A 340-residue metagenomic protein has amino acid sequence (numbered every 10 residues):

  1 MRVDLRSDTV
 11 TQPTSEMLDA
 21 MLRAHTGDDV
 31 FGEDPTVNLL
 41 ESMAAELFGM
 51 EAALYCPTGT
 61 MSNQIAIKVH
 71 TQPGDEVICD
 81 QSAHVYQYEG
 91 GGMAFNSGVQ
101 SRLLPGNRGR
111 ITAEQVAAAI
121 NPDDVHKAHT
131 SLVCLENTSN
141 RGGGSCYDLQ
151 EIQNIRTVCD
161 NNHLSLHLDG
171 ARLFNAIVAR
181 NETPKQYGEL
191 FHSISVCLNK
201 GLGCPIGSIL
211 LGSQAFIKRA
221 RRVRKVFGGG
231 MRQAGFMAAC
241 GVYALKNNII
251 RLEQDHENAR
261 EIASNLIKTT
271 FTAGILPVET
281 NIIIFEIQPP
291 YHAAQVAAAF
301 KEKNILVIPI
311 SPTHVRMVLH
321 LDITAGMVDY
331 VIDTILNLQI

Functional and structural regions predicted by a protein language model:
M1-Q288, A294-K303, I308-I323, M327-Q339: Conserved PLP-enzyme active-site core in the AAT-like
